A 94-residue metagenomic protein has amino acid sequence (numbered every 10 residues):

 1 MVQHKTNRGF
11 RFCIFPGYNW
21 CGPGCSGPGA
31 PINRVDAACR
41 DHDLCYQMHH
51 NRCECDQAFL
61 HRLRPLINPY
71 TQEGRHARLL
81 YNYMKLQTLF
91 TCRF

Functional and structural regions predicted by a protein language model:
M1-F94: Extended terminal accessory/targeting regions
